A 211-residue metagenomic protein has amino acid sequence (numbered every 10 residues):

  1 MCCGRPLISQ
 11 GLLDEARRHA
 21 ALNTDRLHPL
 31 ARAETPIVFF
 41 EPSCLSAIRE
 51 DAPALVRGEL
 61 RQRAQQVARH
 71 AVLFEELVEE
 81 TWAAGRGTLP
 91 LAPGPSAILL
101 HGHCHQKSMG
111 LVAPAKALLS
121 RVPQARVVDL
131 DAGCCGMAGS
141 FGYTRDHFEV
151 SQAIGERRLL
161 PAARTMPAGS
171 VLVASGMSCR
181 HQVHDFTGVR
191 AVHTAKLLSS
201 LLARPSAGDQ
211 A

Functional and structural regions predicted by a protein language model:
M1-A211: Iron-sulfur cluster-binding electron-transfer modules in prokaryotic oxidoreductases
